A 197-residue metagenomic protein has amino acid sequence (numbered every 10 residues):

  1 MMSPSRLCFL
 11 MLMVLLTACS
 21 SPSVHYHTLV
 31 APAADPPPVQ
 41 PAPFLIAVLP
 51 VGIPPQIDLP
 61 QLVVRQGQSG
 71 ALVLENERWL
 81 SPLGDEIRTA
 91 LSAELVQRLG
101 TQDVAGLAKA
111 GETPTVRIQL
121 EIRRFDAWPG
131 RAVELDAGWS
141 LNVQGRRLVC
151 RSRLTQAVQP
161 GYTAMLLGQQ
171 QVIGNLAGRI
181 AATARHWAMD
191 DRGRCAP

Functional and structural regions predicted by a protein language model:
M1-F9: Bacterial N-terminal signal peptides that target proteins for export
L15-A18: C-terminal motif of bacterial Sec signal peptides marking the signal peptidase cleavage site
S20-P37, R98-G145: Surface-exposed short loop/turn segments
F44-T113: N-terminal segment of the mature soluble domain
L45-P50, V63, R117-E121, E134-G138 (+1 more regions): Soluble periplasmic/extracytoplasmic beta-strand elements of cell-envelope proteins
A71-R78, G145-A182: Short secondary-structure boundary motifs at beta->alpha junctions and helix caps
R185-P197: Short, highly charged C-terminal tails/helix-capping segments
